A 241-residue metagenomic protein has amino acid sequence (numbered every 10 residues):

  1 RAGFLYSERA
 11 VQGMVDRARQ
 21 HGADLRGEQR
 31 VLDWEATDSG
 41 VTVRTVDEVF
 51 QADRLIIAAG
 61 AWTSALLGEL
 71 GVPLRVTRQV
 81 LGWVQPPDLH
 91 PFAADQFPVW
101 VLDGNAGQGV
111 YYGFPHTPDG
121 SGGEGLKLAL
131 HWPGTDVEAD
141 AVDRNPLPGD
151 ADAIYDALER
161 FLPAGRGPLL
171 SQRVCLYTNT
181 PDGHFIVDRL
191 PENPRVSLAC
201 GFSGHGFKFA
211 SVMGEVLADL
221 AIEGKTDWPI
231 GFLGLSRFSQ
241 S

Functional and structural regions predicted by a protein language model:
R1, E28-R30, G60, L130-H131 (+2 more regions): Short, well-ordered beta-to-alpha junction loops that form the rim of enzyme active sites and present histidine/acidic
R1-R54: Helical element adjacent to the flavin cofactor pocket in flavoenzyme catalytic cores
A2-R17, G60-W62, D150-A157, G206 (+1 more regions): Mid-domain beta-loop-alpha active-site segment that forms a flexible, acidic cofactor/metal-binding surface
R17, H21, A65, E69 (+2 more regions): Active-site catalytic microenvironments for nucleophilic, acid-base chemistry
R26, I56, S197-A199: Hydrophobic/aromatic beta-strand patches that form the interior of the parallel beta-sheet core in alpha/beta enzyme
F50, R54, A61-P194: Active-site substrate-recognition segment that forms the wall of the catalytic cavity or substrate channel
I154-S241: C-terminal catalytic lobe of FAD-dependent flavoproteins
